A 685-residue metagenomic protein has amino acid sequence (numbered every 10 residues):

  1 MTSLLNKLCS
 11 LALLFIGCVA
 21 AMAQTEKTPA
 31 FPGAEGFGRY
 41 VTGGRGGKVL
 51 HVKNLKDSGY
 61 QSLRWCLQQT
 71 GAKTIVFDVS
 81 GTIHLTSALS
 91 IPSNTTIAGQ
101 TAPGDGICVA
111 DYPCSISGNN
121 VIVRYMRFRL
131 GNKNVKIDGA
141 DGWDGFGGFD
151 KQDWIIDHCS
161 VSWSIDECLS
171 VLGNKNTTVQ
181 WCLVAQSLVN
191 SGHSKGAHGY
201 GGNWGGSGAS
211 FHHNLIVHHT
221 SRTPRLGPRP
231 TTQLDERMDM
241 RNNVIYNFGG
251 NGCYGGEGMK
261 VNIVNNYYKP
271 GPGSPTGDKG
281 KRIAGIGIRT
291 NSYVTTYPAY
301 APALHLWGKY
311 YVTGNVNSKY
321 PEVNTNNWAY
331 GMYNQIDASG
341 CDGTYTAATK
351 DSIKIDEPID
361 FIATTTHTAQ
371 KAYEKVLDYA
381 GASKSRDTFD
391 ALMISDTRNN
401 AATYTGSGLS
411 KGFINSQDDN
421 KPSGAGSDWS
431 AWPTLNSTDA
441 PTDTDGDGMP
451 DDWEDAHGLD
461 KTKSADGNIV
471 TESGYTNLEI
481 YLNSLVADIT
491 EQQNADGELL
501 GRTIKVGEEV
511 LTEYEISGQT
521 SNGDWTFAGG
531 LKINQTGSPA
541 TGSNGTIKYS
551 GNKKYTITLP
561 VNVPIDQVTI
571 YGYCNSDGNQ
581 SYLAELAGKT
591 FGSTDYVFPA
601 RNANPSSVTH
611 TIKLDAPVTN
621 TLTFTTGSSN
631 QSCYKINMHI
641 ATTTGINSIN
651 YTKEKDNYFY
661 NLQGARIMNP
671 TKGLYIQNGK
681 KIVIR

Functional and structural regions predicted by a protein language model:
T28, L55-R64, A72-T96, A102-A110: N-terminal extracellular ligand-recognition/capping segment immediately after the signal peptide
P29-I75, N661-I667: Acidic Gly/Asp/Thr-rich repetitive segments characteristic of extracellular carbohydrate-active and adhesion proteins
I75, I97-G99, V121-V123, W154-D157 (+6 more regions): All-beta strand scaffolds that present successive hydrophobic residues in beta-strands
H84-G208: Right-handed parallel beta-helix
L234-A425: Extracellular beta-rich repeat passengers
A425-T503: Extracellular calcium-associated, cysteine-rich motifs in secreted modular proteins
T541-P564, S606-T611, Q631-N637: Short beta-strands within extracellular/lumenal beta-sheet-rich domains
A641-Q663: Residue-level detector of functionally pivotal "anchor" positions at catalytic/ligand-binding pockets or at interdomain
